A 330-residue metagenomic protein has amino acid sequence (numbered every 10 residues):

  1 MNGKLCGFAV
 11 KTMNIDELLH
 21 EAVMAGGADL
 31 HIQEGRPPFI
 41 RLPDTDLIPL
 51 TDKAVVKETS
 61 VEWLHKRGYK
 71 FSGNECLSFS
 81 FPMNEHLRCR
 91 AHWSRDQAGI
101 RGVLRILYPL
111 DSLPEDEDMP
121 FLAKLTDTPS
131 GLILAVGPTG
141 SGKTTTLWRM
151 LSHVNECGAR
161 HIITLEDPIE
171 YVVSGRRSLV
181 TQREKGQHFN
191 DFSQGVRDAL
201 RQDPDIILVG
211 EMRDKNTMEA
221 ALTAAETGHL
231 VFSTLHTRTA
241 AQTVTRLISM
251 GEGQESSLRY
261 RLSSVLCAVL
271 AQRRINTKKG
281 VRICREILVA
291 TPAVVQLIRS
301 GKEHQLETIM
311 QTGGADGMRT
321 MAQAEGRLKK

Functional and structural regions predicted by a protein language model:
G7-K330: Short, flexible helix-loop junctions that flank or precede catalytic/ligand sites
